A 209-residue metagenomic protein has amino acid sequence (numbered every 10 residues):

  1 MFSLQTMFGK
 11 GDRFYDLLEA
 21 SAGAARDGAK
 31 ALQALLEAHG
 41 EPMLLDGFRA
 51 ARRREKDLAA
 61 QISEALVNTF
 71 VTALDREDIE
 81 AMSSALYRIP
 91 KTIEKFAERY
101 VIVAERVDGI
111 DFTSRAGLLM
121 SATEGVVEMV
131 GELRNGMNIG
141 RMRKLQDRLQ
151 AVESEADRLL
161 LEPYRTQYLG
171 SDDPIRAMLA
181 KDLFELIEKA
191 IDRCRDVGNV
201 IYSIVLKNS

Functional and structural regions predicted by a protein language model:
M1-S209: Cytosolic, long alpha-helical scaffolding segments
